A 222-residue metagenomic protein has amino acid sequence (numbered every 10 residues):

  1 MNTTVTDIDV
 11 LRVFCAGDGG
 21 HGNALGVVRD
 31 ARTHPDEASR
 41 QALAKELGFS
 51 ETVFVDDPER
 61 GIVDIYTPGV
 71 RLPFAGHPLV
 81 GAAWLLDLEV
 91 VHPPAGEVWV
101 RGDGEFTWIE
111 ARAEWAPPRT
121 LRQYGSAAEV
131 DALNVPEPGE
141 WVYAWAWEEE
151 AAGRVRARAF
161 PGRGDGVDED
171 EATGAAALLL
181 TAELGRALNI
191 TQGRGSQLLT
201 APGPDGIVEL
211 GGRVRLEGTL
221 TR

Functional and structural regions predicted by a protein language model:
M1-R222: Active-site proximal loop and beta-alpha junction motif in alpha/beta enzyme cores
